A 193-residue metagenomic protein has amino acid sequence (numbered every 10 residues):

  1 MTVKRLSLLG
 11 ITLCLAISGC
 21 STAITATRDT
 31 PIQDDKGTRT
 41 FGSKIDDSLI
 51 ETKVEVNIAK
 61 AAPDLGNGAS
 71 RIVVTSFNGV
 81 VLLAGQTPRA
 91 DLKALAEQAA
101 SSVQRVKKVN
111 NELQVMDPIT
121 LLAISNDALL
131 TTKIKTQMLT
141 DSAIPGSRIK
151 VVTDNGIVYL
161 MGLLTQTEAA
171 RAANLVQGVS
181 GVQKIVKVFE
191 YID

Functional and structural regions predicted by a protein language model:
T2-L15, G19-D193: N-terminal targeting leaders
